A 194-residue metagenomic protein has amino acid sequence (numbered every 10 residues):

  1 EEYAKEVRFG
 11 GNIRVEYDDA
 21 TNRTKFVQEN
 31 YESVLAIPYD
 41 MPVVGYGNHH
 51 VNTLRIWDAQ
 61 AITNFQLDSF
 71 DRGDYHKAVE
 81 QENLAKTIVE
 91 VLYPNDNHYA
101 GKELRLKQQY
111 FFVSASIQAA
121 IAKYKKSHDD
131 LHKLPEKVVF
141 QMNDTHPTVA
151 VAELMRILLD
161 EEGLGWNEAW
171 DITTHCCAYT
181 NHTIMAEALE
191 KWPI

Functional and structural regions predicted by a protein language model:
E1-I194: A conserved ligand/cofactor-binding region detector
